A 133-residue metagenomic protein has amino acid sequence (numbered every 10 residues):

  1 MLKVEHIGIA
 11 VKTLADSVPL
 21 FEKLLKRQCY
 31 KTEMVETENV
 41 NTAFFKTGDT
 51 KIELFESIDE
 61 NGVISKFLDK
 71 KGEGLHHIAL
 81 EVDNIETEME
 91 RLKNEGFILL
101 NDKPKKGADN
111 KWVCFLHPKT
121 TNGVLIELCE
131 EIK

Functional and structural regions predicted by a protein language model:
K3-E5, S17-V18, L24-N39, D59-H76 (+2 more regions): A cross-kingdom feature marking solvent-exposed beta-strand/loop segments within repeated, beta-rich binding/scaffold
V4, F21, F45, I52-F55 (+4 more regions): Short, structured motif recognition centered on aromatic/hydrophobic residues
V4-K12, A43-K46, K66-R91, C114: Vicinal oxygen chelate
V18-P19, M89: Short glycine-/small-residue-rich flexible loop motifs, especially phosphate/cofactor-binding loops
Q28-T47, K51, H117: N-terminal strand-loop-strand beta-hairpin
A43-K46, L80, M89-K133: Vicinal oxygen chelate
D49-I52, D59-N61, I85: Short, charged/polar surface micro-motifs in flexible loops or helix N-caps
